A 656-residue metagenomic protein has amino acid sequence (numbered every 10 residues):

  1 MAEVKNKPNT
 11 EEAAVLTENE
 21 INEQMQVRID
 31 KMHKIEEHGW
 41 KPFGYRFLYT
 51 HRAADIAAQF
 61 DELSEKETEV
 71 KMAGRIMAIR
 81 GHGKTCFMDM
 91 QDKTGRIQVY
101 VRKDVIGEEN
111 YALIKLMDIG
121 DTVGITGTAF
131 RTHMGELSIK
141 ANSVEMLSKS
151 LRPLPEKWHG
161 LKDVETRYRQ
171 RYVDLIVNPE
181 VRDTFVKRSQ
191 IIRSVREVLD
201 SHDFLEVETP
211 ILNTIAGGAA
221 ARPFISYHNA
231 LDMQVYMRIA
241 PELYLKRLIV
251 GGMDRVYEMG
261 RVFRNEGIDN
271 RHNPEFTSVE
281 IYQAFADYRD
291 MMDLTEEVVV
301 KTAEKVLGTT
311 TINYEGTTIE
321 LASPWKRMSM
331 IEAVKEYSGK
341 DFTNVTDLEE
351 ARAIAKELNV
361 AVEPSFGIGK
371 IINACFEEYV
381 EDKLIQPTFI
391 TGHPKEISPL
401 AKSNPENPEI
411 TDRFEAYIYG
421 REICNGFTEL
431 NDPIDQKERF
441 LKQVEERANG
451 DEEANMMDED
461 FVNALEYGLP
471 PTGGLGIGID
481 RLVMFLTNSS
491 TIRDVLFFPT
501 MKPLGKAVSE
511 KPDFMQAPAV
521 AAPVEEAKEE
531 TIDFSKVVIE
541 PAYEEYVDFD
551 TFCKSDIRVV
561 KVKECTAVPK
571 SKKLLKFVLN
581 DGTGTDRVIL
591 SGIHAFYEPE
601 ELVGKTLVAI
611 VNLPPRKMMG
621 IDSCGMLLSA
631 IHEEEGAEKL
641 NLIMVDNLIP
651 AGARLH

Functional and structural regions predicted by a protein language model:
M1-E545, T551-V559, T583-T585, A595 (+2 more regions): Class II aminoacyl-tRNA synthetase catalytic cores and aaRS-like
H82-D89, P569-V578: Short aromatic-glycine-enriched beta-strand elements
V547-L575: C-terminal accessory/binding modules appended to enzymatic or scaffolding proteins
K573-F577, R587-G592: Short beta-strand segments
